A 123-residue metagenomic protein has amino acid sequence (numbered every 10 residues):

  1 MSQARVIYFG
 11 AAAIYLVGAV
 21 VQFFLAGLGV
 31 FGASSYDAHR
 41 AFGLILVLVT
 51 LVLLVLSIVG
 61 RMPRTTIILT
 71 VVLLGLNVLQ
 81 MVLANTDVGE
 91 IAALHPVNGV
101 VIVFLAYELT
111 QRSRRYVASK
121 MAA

Functional and structural regions predicted by a protein language model:
M1-A123: Polytopic transmembrane helical bundles with strong interfacial aromatic enrichment
